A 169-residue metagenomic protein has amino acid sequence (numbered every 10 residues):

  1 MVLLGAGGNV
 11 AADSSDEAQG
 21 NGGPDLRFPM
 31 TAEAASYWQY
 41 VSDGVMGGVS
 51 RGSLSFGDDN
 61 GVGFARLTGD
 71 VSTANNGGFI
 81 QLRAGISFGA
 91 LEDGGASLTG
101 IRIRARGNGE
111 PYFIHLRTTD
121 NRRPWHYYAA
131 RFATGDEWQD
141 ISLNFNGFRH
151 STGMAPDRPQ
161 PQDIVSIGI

Functional and structural regions predicted by a protein language model:
M1-G5: Bacterial N-terminal signal peptides
G8-I169: Beta-rich carbohydrate-recognition modules and glycan-binding surfaces
